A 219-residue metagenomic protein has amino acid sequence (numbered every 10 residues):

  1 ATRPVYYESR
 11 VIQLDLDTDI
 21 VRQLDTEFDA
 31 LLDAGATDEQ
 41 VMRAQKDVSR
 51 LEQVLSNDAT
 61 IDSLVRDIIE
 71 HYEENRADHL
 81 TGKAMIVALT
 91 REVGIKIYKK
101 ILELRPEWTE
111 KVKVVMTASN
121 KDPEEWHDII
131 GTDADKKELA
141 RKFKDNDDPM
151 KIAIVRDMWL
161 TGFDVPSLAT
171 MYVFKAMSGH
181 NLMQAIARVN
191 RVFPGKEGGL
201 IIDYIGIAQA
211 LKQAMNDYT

Functional and structural regions predicted by a protein language model:
A1-T81, Y98: Interdomain helical connector at the RecA1-RecA2 junction of SF1/SF2 helicase-like NTPases
V5-Y7, L14-L24, I95-K96, P123 (+3 more regions): Short helix/loop capping segments that flank catalytic or ligand/cofactor-binding pockets
R66, E70, K99, E103 (+2 more regions): Solvent-exposed alpha-helical segments within well-ordered globular domains of core cellular machineries
R76-K83, D164-T170: Short, surface-exposed connector motifs at secondary-structure boundaries
H79-T81, E107-E110, K196: Short secondary-structure junction motifs
G82-T90: Conserved RecA-like ASCE P-loop NTPase motor core of nucleic-acid helicases/translocases
L89-E125: Carboxylate/His-rich catalytic cores and anion/metal-binding grooves
K111, V115-T219: Conserved RecA-like P-loop NTPase helicase motor core
